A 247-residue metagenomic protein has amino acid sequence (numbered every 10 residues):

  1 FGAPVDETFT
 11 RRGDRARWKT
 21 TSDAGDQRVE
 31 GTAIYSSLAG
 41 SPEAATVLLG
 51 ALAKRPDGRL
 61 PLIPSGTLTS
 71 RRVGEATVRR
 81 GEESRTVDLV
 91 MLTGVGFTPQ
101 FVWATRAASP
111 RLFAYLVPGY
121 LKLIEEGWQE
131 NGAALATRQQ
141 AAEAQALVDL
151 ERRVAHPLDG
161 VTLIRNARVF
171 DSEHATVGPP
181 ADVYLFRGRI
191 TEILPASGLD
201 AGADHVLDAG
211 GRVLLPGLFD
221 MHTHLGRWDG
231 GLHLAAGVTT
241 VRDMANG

Functional and structural regions predicted by a protein language model:
F1, T86-I124: Gly/Pro-enriched, hydrophobic low-complexity segments that function as extracytoplasmic propeptides/linkers
P4-L89, R138-A141: Solvent-exposed helix/loop surface patches that form functional interfaces
D14-R17, E83-M91, R111, G160-R165 (+1 more regions): Short, hydrophobic/aromatic-rich segments at coil-to-beta transitions
P110, A167, V183, G188 (+3 more regions): Divalent metal-coordination and catalytic microenvironments
I124-N166, L199: Extracellular/periplasmic ectodomains of large secreted or surface enzymes and adhesion receptors
D159-T162, D200-G231: Replace "His-x-His-based motif
H174-L215: Histidine-rich, glycine-flanked metal-binding segment
G230-G247: Divalent metal-dependent hydrolysis catalytic cores, especially in the metallo-beta-lactamase
